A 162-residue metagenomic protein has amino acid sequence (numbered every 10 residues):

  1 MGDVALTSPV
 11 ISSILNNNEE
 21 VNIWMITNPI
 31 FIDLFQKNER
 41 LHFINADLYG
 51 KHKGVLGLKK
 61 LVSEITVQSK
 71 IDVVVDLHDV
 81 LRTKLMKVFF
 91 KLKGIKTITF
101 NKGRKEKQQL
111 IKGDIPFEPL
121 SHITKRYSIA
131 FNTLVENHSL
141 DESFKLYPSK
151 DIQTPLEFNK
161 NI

Functional and structural regions predicted by a protein language model:
M1-I162: Catalytic machinery of carbohydrate-active enzymes, primarily nucleotide-sugar-dependent glycosyltransferases
